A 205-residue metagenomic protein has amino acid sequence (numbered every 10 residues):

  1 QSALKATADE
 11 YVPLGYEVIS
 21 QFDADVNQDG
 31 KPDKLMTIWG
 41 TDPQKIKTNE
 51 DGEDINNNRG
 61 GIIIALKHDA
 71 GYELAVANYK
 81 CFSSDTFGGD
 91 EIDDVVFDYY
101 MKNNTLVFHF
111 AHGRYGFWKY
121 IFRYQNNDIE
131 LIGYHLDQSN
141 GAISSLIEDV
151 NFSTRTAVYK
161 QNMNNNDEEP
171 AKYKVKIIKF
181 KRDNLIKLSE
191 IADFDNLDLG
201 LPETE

Functional and structural regions predicted by a protein language model:
Q1-L14, A70-D93, D183, K187: Blade-edge motifs of beta-propeller repeat domains
G15-V18, G113-R114: Short, glycine/acidic-rich beta->alpha junctions
E17-V26, D93-K102: Beta-propeller blade termini
I19, R59-I62, F117: Repetitive beta-architecture junctions, highlighting loop-to-beta-strand starts across blade-like repeats
V26-W39, Y100-F110: Acidic/hydrophobic-patterned starts of short beta strands in beta-sheet-rich repeat architectures
T41-Q44, G113-Y115: Short glycine/acidic-enriched loop and turn motifs that connect beta-strands
K45-Y79, F122-N126: Beta-propeller blade repeat segments, especially FG-GAP/WD-type strand-to-loop junctions in 6- to 7-bladed propeller
V95-E205: Acidic, small-residue rich beta-repeat scaffolds with periodic aromatic anchors
